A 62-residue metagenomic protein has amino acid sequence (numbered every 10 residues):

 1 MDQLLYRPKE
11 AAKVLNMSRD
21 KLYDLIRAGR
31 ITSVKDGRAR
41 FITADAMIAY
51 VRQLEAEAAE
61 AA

Functional and structural regions predicted by a protein language model:
M1-D20, R52-Q53: Polyanion-binding surface elements
P8, F41-I42: Short amphipathic alpha-helical segments
A11, R27-A28, A46, E55: Short linear sequence elements within intrinsically disordered, low-complexity coil regions
V14-F41: Major-groove DNA-recognition helix of helix-turn-helix-type DNA-binding domains
D45-A62: A short, Lys/Arg-enriched interface patch at domain edges and termini
